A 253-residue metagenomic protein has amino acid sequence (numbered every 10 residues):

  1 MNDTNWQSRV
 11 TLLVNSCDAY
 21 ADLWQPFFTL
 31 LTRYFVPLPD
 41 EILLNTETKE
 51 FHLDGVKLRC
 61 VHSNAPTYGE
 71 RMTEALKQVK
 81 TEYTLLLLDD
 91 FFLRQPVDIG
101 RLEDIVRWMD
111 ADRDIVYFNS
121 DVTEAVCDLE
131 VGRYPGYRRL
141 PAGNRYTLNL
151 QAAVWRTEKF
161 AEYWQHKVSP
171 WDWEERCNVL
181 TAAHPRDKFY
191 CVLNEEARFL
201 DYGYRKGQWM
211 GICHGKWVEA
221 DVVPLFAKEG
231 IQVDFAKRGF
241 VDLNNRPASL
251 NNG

Functional and structural regions predicted by a protein language model:
M1-G69, E74-Q78, E82-Y83: N-terminal anchoring/stem segment of glycosyltransferases
L43-L44, L85-L86, V116-D121, V154 (+1 more regions): A structural signal for short, well-ordered beta-strand segments and their strand-loop junctions that often border
T81, L148-Q165: Conserved nucleotide-sugar donor-binding and metal-coordinating catalytic region shared by glycosyltransferases
E82-F92: Short beta-strand-to-loop acidic/aromatic patch adjacent to the donor-nucleotide binding site
P96-V126: Conserved donor-nucleotide/metal-binding helix-loop-beta segment in metal-dependent transferases, i.e., the alpha-helix
E130-R145: Short, flexible, basic/aromatic active-site loop/helix in glycosyltransferases
H166-G253: C-terminal catalytic/acceptor-binding lobe
